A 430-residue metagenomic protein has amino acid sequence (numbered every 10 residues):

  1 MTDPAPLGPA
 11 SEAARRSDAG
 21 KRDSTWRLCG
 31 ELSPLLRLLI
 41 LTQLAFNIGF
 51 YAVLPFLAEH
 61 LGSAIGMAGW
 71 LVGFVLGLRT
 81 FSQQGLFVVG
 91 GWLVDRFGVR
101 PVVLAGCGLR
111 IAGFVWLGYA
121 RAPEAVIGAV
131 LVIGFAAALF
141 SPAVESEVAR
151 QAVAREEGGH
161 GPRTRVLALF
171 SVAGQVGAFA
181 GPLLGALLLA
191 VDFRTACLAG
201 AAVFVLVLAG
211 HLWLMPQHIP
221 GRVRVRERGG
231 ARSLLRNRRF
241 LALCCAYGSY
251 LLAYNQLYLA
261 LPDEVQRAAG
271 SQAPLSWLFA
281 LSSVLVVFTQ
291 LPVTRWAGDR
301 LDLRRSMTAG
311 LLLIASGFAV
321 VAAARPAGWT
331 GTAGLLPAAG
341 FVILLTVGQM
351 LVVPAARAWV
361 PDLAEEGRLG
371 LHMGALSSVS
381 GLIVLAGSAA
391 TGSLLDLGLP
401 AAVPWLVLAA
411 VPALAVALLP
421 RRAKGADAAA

Functional and structural regions predicted by a protein language model:
E12-S33, W213-A246: Juxtamembrane intracellular "pre-TM" segments in multi-pass secondary transporters
S24-T80, R239-A280: Helix-loop boundary and gating motifs at the non-cytosolic
Q84-R121: Conserved MFS/SLC helix-loop-helix module at the cytosolic interface between two early adjacent transmembrane helices
L86-G98, F288-L303, L395: Helix-to-loop junctions at the C-terminal end of transmembrane segments in multipass secondary transporters
A129-G174: Cytoplasmic helix-loop-helix junction between adjacent transmembrane helices in 12-TM secondary transporters
L189-A202, S393-P412: A membrane-interface helix-boundary motif in multi-pass transporters
R304-V353: C-terminal transmembrane helical hairpin of 12-TM major facilitator-type secondary transporters
L363, G367-G398: A late C-terminal transmembrane helix in Major Facilitator Superfamily
